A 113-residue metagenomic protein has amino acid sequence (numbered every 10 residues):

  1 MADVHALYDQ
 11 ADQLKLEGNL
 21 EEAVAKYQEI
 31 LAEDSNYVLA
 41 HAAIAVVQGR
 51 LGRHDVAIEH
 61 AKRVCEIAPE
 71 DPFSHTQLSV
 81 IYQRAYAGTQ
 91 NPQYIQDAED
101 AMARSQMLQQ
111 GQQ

Functional and structural regions predicted by a protein language model:
M1, D34, A68, H75 (+1 more regions): Inter-repeat boundary and helix-capping residues of tandem alpha-helical solenoids
A2-E29, E33: Alpha-helical segment of the N-proximal tetratricopeptide repeat
E17-K26, L51-R63, A85-A103: Structural signature of tandem alpha-helical TPR/SEL1-like repeats, specifically the intra-repeat loop/turn
